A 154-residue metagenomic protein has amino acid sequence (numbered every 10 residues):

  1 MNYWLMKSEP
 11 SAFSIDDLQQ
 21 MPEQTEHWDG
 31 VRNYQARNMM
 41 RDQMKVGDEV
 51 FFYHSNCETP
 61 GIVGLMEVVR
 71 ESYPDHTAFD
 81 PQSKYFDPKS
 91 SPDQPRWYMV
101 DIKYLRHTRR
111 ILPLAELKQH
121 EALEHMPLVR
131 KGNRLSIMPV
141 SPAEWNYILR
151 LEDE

Functional and structural regions predicted by a protein language model:
M1-V46, E144-W145, E152-E154: Compositionally biased, charged N-terminal/linker segments
D16-D17, A78, P113-A115, I148-L151: A short secondary-structure junction signal
M44, P60-I62, F79: Short glycine/proline-enriched turns and hinge-like loops at secondary-structure junctions
Y53-P60: Short, charged beta-turn/beta-strand-edge "cap" motif at the junction between a beta-strand and an adjacent loop
G64-K131, L135: Aromatic- and Lys/Arg-enriched surface recognition patch
